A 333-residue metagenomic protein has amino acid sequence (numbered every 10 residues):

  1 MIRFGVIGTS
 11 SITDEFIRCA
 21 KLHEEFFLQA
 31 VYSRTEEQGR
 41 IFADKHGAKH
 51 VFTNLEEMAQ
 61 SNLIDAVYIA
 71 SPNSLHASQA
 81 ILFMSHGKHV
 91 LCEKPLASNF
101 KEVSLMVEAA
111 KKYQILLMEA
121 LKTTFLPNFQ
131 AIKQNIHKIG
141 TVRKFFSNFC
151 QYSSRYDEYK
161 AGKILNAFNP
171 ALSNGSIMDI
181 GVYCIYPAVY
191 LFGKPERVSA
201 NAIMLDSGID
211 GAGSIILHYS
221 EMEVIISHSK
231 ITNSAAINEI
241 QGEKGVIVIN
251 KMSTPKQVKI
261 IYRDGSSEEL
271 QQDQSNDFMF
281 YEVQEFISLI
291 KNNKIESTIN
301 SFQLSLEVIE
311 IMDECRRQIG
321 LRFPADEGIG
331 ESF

Functional and structural regions predicted by a protein language model:
M1-H46: N-terminal Rossmann-like dinucleotide-binding module
K49-A109: Beta-loop-alpha module in the N-terminal Rossmann-like domain of NAD(P)-dependent dehydrogenases, especially those
F52, C92, L117-E119, I249: Hydrophobic residues in well-ordered beta-strands that form the structural core
A66-Y68, S288-F333: C-terminal helix-rich "cap/oligomerization" subdomain common to oxidoreductases
L105-T123, V142-K144: Rossmann-fold dehydrogenase core element
L126-E196: Predominantly a Rossmann-like dinucleotide-binding segment in NAD(P)-dependent oxidoreductases
C184-P255, F286-I287, G330-F333: Contiguous beta-strand/loop segments that form the cofactor/metal-binding neighborhood of enzyme cores
D273-Q284, N300: Active-site loop of classical SDR/Rossmann-like NAD(P)-dependent oxidoreductases, centered on the catalytic Tyr-X3-Lys
